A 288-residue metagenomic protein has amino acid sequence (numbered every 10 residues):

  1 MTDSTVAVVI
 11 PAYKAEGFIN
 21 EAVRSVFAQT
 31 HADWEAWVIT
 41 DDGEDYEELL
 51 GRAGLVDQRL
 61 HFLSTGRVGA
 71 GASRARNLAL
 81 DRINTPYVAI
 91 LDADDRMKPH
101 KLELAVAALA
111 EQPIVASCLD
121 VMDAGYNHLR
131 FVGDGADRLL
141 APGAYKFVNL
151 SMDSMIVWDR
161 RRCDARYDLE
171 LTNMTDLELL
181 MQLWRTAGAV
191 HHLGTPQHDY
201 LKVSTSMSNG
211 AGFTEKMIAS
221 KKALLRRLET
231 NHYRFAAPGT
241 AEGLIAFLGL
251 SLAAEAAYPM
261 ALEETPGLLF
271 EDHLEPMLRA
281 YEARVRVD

Functional and structural regions predicted by a protein language model:
S4-A7, S25, E35, E178: Cell-envelope/extracellular polymer assembly enzymes that use nucleotide-activated donors
V6-F18, A22, Q29, I39-D41: A conserved hydrophobic helix/loop-capping motif in glycosyltransferases and polysaccharide synthases
V23-G66: Acidic donor-binding segment of Leloir-type glycosyltransferases
T65-I83: Glycine-rich, basic loop-to-helix element that forms the pyrophosphate-binding segment of sugar-nucleotide handling
V88: Short aromatic/hydrophobic "clamp" motif used to bind/position activated sugar donors
D92-R96: The conserved acidic donor/metal-binding loop of glycosyltransferases
H100-L129: Conserved donor NDP-sugar-binding/catalytic core segment of glycosyltransferases
L139-L224: Conserved nucleotide-sugar donor-binding catalytic segment
